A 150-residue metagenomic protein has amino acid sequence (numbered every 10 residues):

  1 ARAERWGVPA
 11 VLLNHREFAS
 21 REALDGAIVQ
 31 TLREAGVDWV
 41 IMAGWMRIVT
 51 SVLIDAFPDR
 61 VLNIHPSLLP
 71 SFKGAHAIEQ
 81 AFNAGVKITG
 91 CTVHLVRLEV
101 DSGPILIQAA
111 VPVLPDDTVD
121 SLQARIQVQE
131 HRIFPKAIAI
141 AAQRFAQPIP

Functional and structural regions predicted by a protein language model:
A1-Q30, E34-A35: N-terminal glycine-/serine-/threonine-rich beta1-alpha1-beta2 phosphate-ribose binding loop of Rossmann-like
R5-G7, H15, I140, R144-P150: C-terminal active-site/capping subdomain that shapes the small-molecule cofactor and substrate pocket of enzyme
W39, A43-P148: Donor/substrate-binding cores of folate-linked one-carbon enzymes
